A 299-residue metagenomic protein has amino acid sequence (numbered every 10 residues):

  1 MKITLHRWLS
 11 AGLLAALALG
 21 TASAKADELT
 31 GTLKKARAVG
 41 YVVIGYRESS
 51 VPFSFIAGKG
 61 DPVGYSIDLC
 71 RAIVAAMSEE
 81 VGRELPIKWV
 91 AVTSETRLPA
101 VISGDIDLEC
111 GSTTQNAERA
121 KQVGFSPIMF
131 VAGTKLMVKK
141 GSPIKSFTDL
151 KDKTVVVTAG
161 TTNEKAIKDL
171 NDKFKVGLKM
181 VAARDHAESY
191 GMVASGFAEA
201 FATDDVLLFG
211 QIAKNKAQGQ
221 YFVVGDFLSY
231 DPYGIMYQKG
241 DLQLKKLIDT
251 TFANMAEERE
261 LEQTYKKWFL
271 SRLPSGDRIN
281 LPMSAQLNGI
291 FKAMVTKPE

Functional and structural regions predicted by a protein language model:
A26-E109: Extracytoplasmic small-molecule ligand-binding "clamshell" domains of the periplasmic binding protein/Venus flytrap
D27, L33, D68-A76, T148 (+4 more regions): Extended ligand-binding regions for polar small-molecule ligands
D27, T162-V181, G219-Y221, A253-E299: Ligand-binding clefts/hinges and TM-proximal coupling segments of bilobed small-molecule sensing domains
L29-G31, E84-P99, S142, M180-M192 (+1 more regions): Short helix-initiation/N-cap motifs at beta->coil->alpha
V43, E48-P52, P62-E79, T114 (+2 more regions): Bilobed "Venus flytrap"/periplasmic-binding protein-like clamshell domains and structurally analogous long
E48, F130-G141, A213-F252, S271-P298: Periplasmic-binding protein-like
R71, A75, G82-D149, G289-P298: Acidic, polar ligand-binding/catalytic clefts
T96, G111-K121, A166-K173, A187 (+1 more regions): A ligand-binding cleft/hinge motif common to bilobed small-molecule-binding domains
